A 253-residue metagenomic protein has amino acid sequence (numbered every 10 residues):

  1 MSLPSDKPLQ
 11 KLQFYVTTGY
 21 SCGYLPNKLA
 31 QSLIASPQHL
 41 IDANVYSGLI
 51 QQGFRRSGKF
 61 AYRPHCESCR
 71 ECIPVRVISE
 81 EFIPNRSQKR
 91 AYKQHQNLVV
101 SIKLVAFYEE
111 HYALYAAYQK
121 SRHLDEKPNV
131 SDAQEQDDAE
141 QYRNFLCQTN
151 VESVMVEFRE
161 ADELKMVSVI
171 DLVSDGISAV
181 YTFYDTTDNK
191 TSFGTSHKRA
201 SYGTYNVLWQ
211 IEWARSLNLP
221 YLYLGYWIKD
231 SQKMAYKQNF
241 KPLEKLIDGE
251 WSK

Functional and structural regions predicted by a protein language model:
M1-A106, Y221-K253: Terminal substrate-recognition subdomain of acyl/acetyltransferases
P8-K11, L33, Y142-F145, E157 (+1 more regions): Intrinsically disordered, low-complexity segments enriched in polar/charged residues with Gly/Pro, especially when
N44, E110, S153, Y205 (+1 more regions): Short, well-structured alpha-helical interface segments that form or flank functional binding sites
I50, K120, R215: Short polybasic/polar patches that bind polyanions
F60-S68, V77-R199, N239: A conserved beta-strand-loop-helix scaffold within acyl/acetyltransferase catalytic domains
S174-K253: Accessory, usually C-terminal, subdomains that scaffold auxiliary metal cofactors
